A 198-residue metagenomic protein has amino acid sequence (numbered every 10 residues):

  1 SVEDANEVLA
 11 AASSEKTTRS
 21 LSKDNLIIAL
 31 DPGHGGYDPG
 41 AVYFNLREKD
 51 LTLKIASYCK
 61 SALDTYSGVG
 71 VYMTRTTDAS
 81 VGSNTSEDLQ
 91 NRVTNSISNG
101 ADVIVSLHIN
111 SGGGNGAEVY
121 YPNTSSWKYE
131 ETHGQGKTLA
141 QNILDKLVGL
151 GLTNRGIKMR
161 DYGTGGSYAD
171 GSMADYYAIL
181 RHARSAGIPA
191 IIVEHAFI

Functional and structural regions predicted by a protein language model:
S1-I28: Non-catalytic propeptide/linker segments at domain boundaries
D4-N6, G36, S125: Residues that cap or initiate secondary-structure elements
T18, L53-I198: Active-site-proximal helix/loop segments of hydrolytic enzymes
I28-V42, Y121: Short, surface-exposed beta-strand segments enriched in small/polar/acidic residues
G40-K54: Glycine- and acidic-residue-enriched helix-capping/strand-helix junction motifs
